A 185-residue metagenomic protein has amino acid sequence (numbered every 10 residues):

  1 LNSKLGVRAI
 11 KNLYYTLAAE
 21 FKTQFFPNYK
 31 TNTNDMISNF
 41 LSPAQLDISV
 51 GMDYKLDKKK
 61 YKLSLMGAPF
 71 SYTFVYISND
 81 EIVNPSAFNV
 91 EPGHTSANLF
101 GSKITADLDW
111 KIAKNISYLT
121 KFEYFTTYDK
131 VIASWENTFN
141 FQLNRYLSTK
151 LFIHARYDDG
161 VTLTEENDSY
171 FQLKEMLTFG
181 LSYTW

Functional and structural regions predicted by a protein language model:
L1, S42-I48, S96-S102, V131-A133 (+1 more regions): Residues that define the transmembrane beta-barrel architecture of outer-membrane proteins
V7, Y54-L56, W110, F141 (+2 more regions): Residue-level signature of outer-membrane beta-barrel architecture
N12-Y15, K60-L63, N115-Y118, Y146-L151: Repeated loop/turn-to-beta-strand initiation elements of outer-membrane beta-barrel proteins
L17, V50, L65-G67, I104 (+2 more regions): Membrane-embedded beta-strand positions of outer-membrane beta-barrel proteins
F21-P27, L56, P69-V75, Y124-Y128 (+2 more regions): Transmembrane beta-strands of outer-membrane beta-barrel pores
P27-N34, Y76-N84, A133-E136, T162-D168: Outer-membrane beta-barrel translocator domains and adjoining extracellular loop/strand segments of Gram-negative
T33-N39, F88-H94, E123-F125, L163-S169: Extracellular loop and loop/strand-boundary signature of outer-membrane beta-barrel proteins
F139, F171-W185: Outer-membrane beta-barrel "beta-signal"
